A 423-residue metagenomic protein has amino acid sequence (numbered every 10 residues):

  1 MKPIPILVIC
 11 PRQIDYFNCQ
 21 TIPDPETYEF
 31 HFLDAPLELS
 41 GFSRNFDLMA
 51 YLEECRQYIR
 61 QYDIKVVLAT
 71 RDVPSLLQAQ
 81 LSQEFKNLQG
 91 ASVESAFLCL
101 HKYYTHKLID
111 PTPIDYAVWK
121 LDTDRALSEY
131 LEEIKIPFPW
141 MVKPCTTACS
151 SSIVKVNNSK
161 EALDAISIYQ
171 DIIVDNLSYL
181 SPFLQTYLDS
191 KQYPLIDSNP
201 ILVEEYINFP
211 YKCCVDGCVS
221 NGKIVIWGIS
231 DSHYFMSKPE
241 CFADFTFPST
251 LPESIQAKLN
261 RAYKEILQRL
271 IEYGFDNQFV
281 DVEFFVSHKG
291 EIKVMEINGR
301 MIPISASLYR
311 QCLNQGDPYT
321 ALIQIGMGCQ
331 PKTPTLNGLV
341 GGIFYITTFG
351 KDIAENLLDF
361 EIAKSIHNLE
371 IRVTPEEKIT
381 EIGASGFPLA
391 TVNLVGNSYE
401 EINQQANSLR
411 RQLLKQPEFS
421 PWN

Functional and structural regions predicted by a protein language model:
M1-L98, R125-E129, G328, T348 (+2 more regions): ATP-binding N-terminal substructure of ATP-dependent carboxylate-amine bond-forming enzymes
Q78, G290-M301: A short beta-strand motif that forms the metal-chelation/ATP-contact edge of phosphoryl-transfer active sites
A96-D115, E129: Glycine-/Pro-rich loop/turn segments that contact NAD(P) or position catalytic residues in Rossmann-like domains
P139, S159-N208, I266-E272: Conserved ATP-binding module of the ATP-grasp superfamily
P139-S159: Conserved anion/nucleotide-ligand pocket segment
E205-R269, G274-F275, N298-A321, G326: ATP-dependent carboxylate/phosphate-activation module, predominantly the ATP-grasp catalytic core and closely related
Y273-H288, W422: A short glycine-rich, hydrophobically flanked beta-strand micro-motif that places a catalytic Asp/Glu for divalent metal
Q324-L369: A glycine-rich beta-turn/hairpin centered on an aromatic-Pro dipeptide
